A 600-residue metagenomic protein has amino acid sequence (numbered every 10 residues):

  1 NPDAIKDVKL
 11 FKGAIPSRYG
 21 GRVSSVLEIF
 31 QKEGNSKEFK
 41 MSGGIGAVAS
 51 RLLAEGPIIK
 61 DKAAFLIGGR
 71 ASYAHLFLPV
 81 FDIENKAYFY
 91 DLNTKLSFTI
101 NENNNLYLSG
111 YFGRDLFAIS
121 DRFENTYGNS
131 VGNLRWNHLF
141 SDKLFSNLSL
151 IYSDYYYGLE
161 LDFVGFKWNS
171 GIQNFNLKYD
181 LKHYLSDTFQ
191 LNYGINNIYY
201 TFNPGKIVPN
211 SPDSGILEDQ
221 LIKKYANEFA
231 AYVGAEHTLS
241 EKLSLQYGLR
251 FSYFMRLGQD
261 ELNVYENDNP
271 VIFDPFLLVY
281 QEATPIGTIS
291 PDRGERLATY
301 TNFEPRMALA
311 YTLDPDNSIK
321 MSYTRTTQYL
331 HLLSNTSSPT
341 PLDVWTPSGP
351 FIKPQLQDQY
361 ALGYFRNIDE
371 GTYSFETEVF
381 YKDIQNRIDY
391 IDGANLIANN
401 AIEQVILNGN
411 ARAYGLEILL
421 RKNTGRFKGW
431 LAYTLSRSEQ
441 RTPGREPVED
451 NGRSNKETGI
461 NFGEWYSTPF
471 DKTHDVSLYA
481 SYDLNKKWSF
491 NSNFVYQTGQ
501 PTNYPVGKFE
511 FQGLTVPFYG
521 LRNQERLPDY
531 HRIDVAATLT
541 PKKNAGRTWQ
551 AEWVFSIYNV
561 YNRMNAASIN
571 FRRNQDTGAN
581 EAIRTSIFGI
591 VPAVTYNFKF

Functional and structural regions predicted by a protein language model:
N1-E38, R51-L53: A beta-strand signature from Gram-negative outer-membrane beta-barrel systems, especially the internal plug domain
Y19, G34-F39, I59-A63, E102-N103 (+8 more regions): Short loop/turn motifs that connect adjacent beta-strands in outer-membrane beta-barrel proteins
M41-A47, I67-A71, L108-F112, L148-D154 (+9 more regions): Transmembrane beta-barrel strands of outer-membrane/channel proteins
G46-Y73, D82-L116, E124-L148, Y152 (+3 more regions): Transmembrane beta-barrel wall of Gram-negative outer-membrane proteins
N147, I151, S318-T324, L330 (+5 more regions): Membrane-embedded beta-barrel scaffold of Gram-negative outer-membrane proteins
Y199-D314, R445, E457: Signature of Gram-negative outer-membrane beta-barrel scaffolds
F380-D383, I402-V506, N597: Gram-negative outer-membrane beta-barrel transporters
K487, V495-L514, P528-D534, T538-F600: C-terminal beta-signal and adjacent terminal beta-strands/loops of Gram-negative outer-membrane beta-barrel proteins
